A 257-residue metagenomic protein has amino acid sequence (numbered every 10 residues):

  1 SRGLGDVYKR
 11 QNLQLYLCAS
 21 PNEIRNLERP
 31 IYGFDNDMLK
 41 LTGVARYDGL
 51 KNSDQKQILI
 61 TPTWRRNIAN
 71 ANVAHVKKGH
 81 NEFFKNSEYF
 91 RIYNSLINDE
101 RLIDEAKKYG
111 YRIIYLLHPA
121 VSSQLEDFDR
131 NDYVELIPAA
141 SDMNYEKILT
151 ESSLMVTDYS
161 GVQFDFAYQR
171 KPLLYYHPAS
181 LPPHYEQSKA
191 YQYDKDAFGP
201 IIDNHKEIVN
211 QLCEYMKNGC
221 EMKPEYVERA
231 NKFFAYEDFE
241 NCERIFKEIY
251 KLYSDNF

Functional and structural regions predicted by a protein language model:
G3-Y8: Short, small-residue-biased leader/transition segments that mark boundaries at the very start of proteins
K9, E105, K147-I148: Structural alpha-helical scaffold elements that stabilize or flank donor/cofactor-binding regions in carbohydrate
Q14-S20, I114, M155-V156: A short beta-strand/loop micro-motif in the catalytic core of glycosyltransferases that engages the nucleotide-sugar
R25-V44: Helix-loop-beta element that forms the nucleotide-linked donor phosphate-binding surface in glycosyltransferases
K40, A45-D127, I202, N241: Conserved catalytic-core segment of nucleotide-activated headgroup transferases in glycan assembly
P119-F164: Donor nucleotide-activated moiety binding/catalytic core segment of transferases that use nucleotide-activated donors
D127-N131, Y159-F234: Catalytic binding pocket for nucleotide-activated donors in carbohydrate/polymer assembly enzymes
D238-F257: C-terminal alpha-helical cap of glycosyltransferases
